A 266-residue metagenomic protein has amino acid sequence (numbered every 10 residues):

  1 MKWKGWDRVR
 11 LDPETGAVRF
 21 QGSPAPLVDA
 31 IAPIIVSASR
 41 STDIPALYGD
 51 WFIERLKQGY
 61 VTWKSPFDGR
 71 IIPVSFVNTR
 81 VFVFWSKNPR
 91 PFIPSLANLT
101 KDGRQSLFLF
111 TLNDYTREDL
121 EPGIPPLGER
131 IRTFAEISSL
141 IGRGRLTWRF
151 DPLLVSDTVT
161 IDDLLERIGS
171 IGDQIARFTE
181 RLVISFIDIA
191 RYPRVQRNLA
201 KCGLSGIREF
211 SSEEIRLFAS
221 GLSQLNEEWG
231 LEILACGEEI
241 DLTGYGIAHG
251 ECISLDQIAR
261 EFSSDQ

Functional and structural regions predicted by a protein language model:
M1-L120, L127, R132-R143: Conserved Radical SAM active-site core
K2-L11, S212-Q266: C-terminal accessory extensions appended to soluble enzyme cores
S41-D43, K87, T111-Y115, D151-L153 (+2 more regions): Active-site beta-loop-alpha junctions enriched in small/polar residues
A46, R117-E118, L154-T158, A190-P193 (+1 more regions): Short catalytic/ligand-binding loop motif for oxyanion handling, primarily in non-cytosolic enzymes, centered on
T116-I124, P152-D162, A200-S211: Surface-exposed cleft-lining segments at the edges of enzyme active sites
G123-I124, Q196-L199, I247-S254: Short, surface-exposed amphipathic charged segments that create phosphate/polyanion-binding patches used for binding
E129-Q196, G221-G237: Conserved C-terminal portion of the radical SAM core fold that forms the substrate/S-adenosylmethionine-binding
I184, L204-A219: Substrate-binding surface in catalytic domains of secreted glycosidases
